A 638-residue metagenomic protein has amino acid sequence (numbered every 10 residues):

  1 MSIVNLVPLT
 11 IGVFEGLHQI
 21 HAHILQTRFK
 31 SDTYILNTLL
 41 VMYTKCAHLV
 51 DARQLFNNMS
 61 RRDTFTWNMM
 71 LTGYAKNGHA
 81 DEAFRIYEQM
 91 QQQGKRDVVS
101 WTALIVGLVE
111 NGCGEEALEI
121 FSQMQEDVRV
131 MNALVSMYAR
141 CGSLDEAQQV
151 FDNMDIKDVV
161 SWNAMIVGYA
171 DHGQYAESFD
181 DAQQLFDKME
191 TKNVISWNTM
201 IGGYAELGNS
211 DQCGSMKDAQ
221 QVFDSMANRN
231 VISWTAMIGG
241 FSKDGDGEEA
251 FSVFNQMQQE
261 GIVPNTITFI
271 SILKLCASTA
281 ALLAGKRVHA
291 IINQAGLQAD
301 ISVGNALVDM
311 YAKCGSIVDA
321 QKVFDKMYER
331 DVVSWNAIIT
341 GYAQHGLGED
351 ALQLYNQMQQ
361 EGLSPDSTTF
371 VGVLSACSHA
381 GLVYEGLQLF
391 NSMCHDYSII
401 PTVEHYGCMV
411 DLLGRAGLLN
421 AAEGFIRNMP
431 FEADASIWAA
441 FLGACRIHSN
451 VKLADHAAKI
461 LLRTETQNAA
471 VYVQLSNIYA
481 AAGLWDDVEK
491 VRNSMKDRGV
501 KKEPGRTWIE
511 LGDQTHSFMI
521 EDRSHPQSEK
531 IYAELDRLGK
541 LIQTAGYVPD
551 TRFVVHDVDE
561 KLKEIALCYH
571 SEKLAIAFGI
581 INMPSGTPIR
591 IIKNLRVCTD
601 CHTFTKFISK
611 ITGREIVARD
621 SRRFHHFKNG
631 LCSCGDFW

Functional and structural regions predicted by a protein language model:
M1-W638: Terminal (and in a subset, N-terminal) low-complexity or junction segments at the ends of helical repeat RNA-binding
